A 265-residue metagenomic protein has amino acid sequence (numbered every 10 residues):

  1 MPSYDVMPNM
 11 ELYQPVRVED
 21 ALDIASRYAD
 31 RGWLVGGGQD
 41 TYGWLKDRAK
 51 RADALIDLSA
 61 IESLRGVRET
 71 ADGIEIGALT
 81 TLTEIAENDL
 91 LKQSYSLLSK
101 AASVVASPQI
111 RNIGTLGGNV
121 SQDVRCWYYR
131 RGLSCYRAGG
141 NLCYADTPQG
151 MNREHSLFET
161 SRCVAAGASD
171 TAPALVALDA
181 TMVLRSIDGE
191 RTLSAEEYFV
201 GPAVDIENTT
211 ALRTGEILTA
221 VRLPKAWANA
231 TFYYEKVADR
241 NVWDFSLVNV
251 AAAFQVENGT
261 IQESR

Functional and structural regions predicted by a protein language model:
M1-R265: C-terminal structural segment of proteins
